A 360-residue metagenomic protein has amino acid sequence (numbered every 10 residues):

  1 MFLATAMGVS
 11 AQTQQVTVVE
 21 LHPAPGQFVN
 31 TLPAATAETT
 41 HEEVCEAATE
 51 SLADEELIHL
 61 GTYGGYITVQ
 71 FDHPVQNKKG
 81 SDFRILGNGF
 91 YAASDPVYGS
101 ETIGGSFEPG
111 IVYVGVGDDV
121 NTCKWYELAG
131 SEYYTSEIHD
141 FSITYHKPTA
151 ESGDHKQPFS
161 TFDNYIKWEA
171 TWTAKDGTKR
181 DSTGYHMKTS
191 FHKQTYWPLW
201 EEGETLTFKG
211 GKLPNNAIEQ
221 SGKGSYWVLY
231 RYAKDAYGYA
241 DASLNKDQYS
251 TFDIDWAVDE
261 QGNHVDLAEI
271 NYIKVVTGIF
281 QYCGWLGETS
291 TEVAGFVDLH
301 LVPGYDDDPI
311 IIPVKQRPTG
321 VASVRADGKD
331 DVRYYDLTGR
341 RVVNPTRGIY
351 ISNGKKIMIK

Functional and structural regions predicted by a protein language model:
M1-T13: Bacterial Sec-dependent N-terminal signal peptides
Q12-E108, G130-R317: A domain-level signal for the mature, folded cores of soluble proteins
I111-Y113, R333: Beta-strand signatures of extracellular beta-sandwich domains
G115-V120: Short loop/turn segments immediately following beta-strands, especially the blade-tip and inter-blade linker loops
N121-L128: Tryptophan-centered short beta-strand motifs
I312-T338: Residue-level detector of functionally pivotal "anchor" positions at catalytic/ligand-binding pockets or at interdomain
I349-K360: C-terminal tail/sorting-segment detector
